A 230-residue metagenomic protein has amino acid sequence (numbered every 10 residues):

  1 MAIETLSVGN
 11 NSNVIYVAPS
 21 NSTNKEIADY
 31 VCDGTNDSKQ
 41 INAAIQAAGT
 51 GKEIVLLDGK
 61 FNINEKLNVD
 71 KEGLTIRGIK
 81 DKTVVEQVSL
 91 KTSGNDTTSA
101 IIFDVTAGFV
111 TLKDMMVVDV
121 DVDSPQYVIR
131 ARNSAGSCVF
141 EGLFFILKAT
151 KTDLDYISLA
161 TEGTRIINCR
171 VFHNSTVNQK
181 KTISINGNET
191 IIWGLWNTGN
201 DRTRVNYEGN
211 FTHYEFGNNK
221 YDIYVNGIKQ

Functional and structural regions predicted by a protein language model:
M1-S12, E26-D29, L112, F140 (+3 more regions): Trimeric viral appendage architectures of receptor-binding fibers, tailspike depolymerases, and tail needles
I3, S12, I27, G51 (+14 more regions): Surface-exposed or flexible loop/turn and strand-edge residues in extracellular/cell-surface modules
I3-A43, A47, K229: Right-handed parallel beta-helix/beta-solenoid
G9-N11, I45-T50, N68-D70, D104-T106 (+3 more regions): Flexible, charged surface loops at secondary-structure boundaries
T50-T75, I79-D96, M115-V120: N-terminal extracellular ligand-recognition/capping segment immediately after the signal peptide
L56, T75-G78, V110-K113, A135-G142 (+4 more regions): All-beta strand scaffolds that present successive hydrophobic residues in beta-strands
G73-K80, T97-K148, I167: Parallel beta-helix/beta-solenoid
V88-F103, D121-R132, T150-T161, R170 (+3 more regions): Extracellular beta-strand/beta-solenoid scaffold signature
